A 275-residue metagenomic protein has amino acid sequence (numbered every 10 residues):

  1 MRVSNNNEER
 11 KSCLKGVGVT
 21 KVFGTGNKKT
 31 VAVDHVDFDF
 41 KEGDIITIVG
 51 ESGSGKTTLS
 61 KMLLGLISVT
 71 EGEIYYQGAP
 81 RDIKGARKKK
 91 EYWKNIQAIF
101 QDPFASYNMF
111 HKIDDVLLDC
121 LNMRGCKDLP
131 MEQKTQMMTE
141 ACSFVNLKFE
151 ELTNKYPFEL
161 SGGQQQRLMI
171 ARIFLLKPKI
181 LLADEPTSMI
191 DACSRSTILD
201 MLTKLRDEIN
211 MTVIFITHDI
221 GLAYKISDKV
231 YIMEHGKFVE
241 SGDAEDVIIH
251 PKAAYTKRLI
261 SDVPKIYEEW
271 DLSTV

Functional and structural regions predicted by a protein language model:
V49-E51: The feature captures the beta-strand-to-loop junction immediately N-terminal to the Walker
L64: Helix-to-loop junction immediately C-terminal to a conserved catalytic motif
G72-D82: Conserved ABC transporter NBD signature motif
R81-Q97, D115, M123, V247-P251: ABC ATPase NBD coupling module
Y156-L160, Q164: Conserved ABC ATPase signature
A223-K225: A short, surface-exposed alpha-helical micro-motif characterized by mixed small hydrophobic and charged/polar residues
